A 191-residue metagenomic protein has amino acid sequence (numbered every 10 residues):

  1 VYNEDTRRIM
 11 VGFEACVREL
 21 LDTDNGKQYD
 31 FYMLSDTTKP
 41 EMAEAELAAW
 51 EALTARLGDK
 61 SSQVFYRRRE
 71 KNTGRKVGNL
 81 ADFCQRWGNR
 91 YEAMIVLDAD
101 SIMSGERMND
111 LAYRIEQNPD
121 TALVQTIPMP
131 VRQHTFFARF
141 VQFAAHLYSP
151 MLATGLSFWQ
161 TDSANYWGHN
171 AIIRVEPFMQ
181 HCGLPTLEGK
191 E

Functional and structural regions predicted by a protein language model:
V1-E191: Internal catalytic domains of large membrane-associated glycosyltransferases
